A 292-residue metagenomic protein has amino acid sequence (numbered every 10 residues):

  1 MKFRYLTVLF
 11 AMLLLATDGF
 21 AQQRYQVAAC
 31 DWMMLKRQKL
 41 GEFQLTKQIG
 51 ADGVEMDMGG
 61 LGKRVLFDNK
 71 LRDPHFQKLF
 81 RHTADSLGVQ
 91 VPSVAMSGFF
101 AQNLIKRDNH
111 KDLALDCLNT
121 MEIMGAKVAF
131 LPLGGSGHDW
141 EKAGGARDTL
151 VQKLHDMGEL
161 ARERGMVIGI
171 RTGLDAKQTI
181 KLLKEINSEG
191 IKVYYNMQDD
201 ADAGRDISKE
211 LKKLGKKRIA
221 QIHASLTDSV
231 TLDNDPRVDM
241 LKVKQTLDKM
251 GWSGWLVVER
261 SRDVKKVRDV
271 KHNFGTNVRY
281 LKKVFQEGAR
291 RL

Functional and structural regions predicted by a protein language model:
M1-T7: Bacterial N-terminal signal peptides that target proteins for export
T7-A16: Bacterial N-terminal signal peptides
T17-A21: Sec/Tat signal peptide C-region and signal peptidase I cleavage site
Q22-V27, L35-D52, A176-I191, Y195-L292: Histidine-acidic metal/acid-base catalytic patches
E55, S93-A95, F130, G169 (+2 more regions): Conserved beta-strand positions in the central sheet of alpha/beta enzyme cores
D57-R81, L133-E141: Glycine-rich, proline-tolerant flexible connector loops at the mouths of alpha/beta enzymes
K70-Q77, D108-L115, A143-L154, D206-K212 (+2 more regions): Charged helix-capping and loop-helix junction motifs
D85-L87, F100-V193: Active-site acidic/histidine proton-transfer and metal-coordination neighborhood in alpha/beta enzyme cores
